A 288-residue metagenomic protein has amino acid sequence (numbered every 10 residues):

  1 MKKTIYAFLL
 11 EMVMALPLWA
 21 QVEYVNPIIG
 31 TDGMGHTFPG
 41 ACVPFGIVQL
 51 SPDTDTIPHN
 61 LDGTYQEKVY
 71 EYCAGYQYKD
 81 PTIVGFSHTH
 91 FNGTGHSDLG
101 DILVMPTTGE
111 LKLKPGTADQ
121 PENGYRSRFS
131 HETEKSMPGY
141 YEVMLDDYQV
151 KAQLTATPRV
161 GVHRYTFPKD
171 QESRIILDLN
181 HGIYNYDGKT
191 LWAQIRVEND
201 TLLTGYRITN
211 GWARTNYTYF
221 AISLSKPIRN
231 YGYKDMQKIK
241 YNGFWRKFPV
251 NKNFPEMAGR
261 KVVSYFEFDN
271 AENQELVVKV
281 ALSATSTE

Functional and structural regions predicted by a protein language model:
M1-I5: Positively charged n-region of N-terminal signal peptides that target proteins for export
A7-P17: Bacterial N-terminal signal peptides
Q21-E288: Accessory carbohydrate-recognition regions in carbohydrate-active enzymes
